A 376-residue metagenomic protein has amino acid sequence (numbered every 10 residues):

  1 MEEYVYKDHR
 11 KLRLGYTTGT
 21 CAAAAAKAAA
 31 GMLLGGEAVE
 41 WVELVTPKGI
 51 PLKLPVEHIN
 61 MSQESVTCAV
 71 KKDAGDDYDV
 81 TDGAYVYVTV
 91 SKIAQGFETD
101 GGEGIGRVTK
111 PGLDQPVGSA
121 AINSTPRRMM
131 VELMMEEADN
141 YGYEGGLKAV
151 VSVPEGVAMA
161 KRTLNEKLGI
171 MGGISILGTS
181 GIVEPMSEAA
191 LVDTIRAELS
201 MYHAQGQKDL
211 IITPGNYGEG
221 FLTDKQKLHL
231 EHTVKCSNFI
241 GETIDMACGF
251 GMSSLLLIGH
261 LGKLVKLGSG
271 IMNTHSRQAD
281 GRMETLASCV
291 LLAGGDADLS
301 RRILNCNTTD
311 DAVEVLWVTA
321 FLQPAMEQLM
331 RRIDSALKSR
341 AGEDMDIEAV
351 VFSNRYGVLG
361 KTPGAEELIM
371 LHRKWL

Functional and structural regions predicted by a protein language model:
M1-R162, E166-L168: Generic N-terminal targeting/processing segments that precede catalytic cores or assembly contacts
E3-Y6, R13, L168-I174, T179-E198 (+2 more regions): A structural signal for small-residue-enriched, beta-sheet-centric alpha/beta enzyme cores and oligomeric scaffold folds
G83-Y87, K225-L228, T362-L368: Surface-exposed flexible segments
K110, A160, F221, K266-G268 (+1 more regions): Generic domain-boundary/flexible-linker signal
D346-L376: Short, amphipathic C-terminal "tail helix"
